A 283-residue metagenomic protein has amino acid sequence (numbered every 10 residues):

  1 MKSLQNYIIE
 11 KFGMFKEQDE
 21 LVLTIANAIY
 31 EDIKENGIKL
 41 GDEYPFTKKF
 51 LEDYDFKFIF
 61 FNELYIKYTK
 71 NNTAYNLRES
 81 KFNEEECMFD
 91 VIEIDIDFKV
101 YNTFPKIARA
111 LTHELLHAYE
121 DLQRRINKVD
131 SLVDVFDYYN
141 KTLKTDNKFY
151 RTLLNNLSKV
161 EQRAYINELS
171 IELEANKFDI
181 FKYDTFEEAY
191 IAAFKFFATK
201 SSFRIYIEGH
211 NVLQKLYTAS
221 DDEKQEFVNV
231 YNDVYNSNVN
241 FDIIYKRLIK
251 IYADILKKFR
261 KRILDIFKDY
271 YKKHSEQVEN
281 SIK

Functional and structural regions predicted by a protein language model:
K2-F12, E17: Proteolytic processing junctions in secreted/extracellular precursors, especially proprotein convertase/trypsin-like
I25-D55, L115: Zn2+-dependent metallopeptidase catalytic core
I59-K106, L115-L122: Active-site scaffold of zinc-dependent metalloenzymes
P105, D121-N155: Post-HEXXH active-site segment of zinc metalloproteases
P105-R109, H113, S158, Q162-L169: A structural signal for well-ordered alpha-helical segments within the folded catalytic domains of diverse enzymes
E114-D130, R163, S170: Catalytic Zn2+-binding segment of zinc metalloproteases
I166-K283: Pan-zinc metallopeptidase signature
